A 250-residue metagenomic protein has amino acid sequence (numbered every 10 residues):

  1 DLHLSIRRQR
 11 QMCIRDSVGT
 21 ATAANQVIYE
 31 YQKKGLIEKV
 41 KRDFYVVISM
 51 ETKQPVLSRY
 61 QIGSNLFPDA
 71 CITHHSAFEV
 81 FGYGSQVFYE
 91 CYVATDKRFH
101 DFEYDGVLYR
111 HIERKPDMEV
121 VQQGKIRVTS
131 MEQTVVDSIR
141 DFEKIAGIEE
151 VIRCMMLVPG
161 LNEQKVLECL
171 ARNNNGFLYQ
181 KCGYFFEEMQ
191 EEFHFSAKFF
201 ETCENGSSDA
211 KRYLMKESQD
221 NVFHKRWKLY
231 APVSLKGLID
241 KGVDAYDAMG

Functional and structural regions predicted by a protein language model:
D1-R10, I14: Single conserved hydrophobic/aromatic residue that forms the stacking wall/gate of nucleotide- or nucleobase-binding
I6, P55-V56, M131: N-terminal alpha-helical segment
I14, A77, V135: A residue-level signal for conserved active-site and pocket-lining positions in enzyme catalytic cores
G19-E30: Short amphipathic alpha-helical interaction segments
Y29-M118, R226-L229: Short gly/ser-rich loop at a beta-strand->alpha-helix junction or flexible surface loop bordering the NTP-binding
V120-G250: Hydrophobic alpha-helical interaction segments
